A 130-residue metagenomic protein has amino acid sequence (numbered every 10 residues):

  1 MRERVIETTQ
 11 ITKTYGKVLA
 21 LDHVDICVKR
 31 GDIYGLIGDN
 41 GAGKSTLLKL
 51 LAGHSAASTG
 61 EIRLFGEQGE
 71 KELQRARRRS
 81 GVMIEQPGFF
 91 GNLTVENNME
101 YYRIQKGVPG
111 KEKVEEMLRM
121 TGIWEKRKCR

Functional and structural regions predicted by a protein language model:
V18-L19, Q74: Short coil-to-beta microelement around the adenine-binding A-loop and adjacent beta1/P-loop entry of ABC ATPase
Y34-D39: The feature captures the beta-strand-to-loop junction immediately N-terminal to the Walker
A52: Helix-to-loop junction immediately C-terminal to a conserved catalytic motif
G60-K71, R75-A76: Conserved ABC transporter NBD signature motif
E100, K111-R127: Conserved ABC ATPase "signature" region
